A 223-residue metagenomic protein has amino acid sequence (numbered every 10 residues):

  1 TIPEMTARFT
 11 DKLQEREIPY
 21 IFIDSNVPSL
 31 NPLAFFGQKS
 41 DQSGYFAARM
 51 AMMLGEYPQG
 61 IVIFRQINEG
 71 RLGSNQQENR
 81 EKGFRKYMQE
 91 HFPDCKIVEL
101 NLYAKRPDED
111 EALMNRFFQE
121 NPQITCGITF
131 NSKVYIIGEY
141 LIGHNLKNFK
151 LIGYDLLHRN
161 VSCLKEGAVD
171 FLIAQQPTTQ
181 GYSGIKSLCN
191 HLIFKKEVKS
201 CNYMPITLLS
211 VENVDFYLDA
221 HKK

Functional and structural regions predicted by a protein language model:
T1-Q14, F84, V98, L102-R159: Hydrophobic alpha-helical
R8-Q42, H158-K165: Flexible loop/hinge segments that line or gate small-molecule binding clefts
L33, T125-C126, D170: Conserved acidic residues
F35-I61, Q176-I193: Hydrophobic alpha-helical segments within soluble ligand-binding/sensing domains
G37-S43, F64-G83, C95-A112, T129-K133 (+2 more regions): Hinge/beta->alpha junction and helix N-cap segments in small-molecule ligand-binding domains
E56-I61, H91-E99: Short, structured loop/turn "capping" segments at alpha-beta junctions
R71-L72, M88-H91, Q176-K223: Hinge/cleft segment of the Venus flytrap/periplasmic-binding protein
L146, A168-V169: Glycine-enriched alpha-helix->loop->beta-strand junction motifs that scaffold or abut catalytic
